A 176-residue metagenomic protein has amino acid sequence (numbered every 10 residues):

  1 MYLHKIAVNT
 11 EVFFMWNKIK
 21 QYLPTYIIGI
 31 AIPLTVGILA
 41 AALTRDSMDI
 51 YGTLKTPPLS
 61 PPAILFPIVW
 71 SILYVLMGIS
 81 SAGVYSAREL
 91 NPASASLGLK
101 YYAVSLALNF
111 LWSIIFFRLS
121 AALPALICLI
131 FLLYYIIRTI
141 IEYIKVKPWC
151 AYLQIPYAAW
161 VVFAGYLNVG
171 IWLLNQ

Functional and structural regions predicted by a protein language model:
W16-G29: N-terminal membrane topogenic signal
P33-D49: Alpha-helical transmembrane segments of multi-pass membrane proteins
R45-L59, L90, N175: Membrane-interface helix termini and inter-helical loops of multi-pass transporters
T56-V69: Short aromatic-rich membrane-water interface segments that cap or initiate transmembrane helices in multi-pass membrane
V75, I79-S113: Helix-adjacent hinge/juxtasegments
L111-L123, W172-Q176: Membrane-interface helix caps and helix-loop-helix hairpins in membrane proteins
I115-A121, I137-Y152: Membrane-helix boundary connector in multi-pass membrane proteins
I144-Q176: Terminal transmembrane helical module of multi-pass membrane proteins
